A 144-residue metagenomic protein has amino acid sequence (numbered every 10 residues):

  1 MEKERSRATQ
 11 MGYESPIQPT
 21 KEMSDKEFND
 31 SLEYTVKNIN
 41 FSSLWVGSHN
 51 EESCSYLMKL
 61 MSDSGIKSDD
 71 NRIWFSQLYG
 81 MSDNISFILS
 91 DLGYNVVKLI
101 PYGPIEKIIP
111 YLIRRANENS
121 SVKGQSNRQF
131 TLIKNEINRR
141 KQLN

Functional and structural regions predicted by a protein language model:
M1-N144: Positively charged, amphipathic and often flexible ligand-engagement surfaces
